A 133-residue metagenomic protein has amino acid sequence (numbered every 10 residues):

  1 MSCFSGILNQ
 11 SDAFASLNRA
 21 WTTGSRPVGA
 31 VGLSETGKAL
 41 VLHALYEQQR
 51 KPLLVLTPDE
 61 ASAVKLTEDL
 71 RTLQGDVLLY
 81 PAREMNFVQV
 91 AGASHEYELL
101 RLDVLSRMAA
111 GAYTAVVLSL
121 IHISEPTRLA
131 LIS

Functional and structural regions predicted by a protein language model:
M1-S124, R128: ASCE RecA-like P-loop NTPase motor cores that couple ATP hydrolysis to mechanical translocation on nucleic acids
A130-S133: Short, ordered, surface-exposed loop/turn motifs in non-cytosolic proteins
